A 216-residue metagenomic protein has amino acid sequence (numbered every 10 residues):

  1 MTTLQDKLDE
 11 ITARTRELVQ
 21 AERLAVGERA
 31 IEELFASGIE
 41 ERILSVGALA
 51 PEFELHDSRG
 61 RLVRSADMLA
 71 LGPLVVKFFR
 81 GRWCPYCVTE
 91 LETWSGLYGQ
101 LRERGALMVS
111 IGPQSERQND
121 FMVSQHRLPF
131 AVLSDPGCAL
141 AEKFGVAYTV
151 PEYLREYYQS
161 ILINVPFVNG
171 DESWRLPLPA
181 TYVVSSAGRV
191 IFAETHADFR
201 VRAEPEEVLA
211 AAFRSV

Functional and structural regions predicted by a protein language model:
M1-L49: N-terminal targeting signals for export/organelle localization
E28-L34, L154-N164, F213-V216: Short, positively charged
E32-P73: Long amphipathic N-terminal alpha/beta scaffold segment
A48-L49, P73, L176-L178, R202: Short, small/polar residue-rich loop motifs at catalytic or cofactor-binding pockets
S65-E90, W94: Short active-site neighborhood of thiol/selenol oxidoreductases, capturing the structured segment around
E90-K143: Structural microenvironment flanking redox-active thiols in thiol-disulfide oxidoreductases
D135-V201: Thiol/selenol-based redox catalytic cores and closely related redox-interacting motifs
A197-S215: A short, polar/charged loop-to-alpha-helix boundary motif
